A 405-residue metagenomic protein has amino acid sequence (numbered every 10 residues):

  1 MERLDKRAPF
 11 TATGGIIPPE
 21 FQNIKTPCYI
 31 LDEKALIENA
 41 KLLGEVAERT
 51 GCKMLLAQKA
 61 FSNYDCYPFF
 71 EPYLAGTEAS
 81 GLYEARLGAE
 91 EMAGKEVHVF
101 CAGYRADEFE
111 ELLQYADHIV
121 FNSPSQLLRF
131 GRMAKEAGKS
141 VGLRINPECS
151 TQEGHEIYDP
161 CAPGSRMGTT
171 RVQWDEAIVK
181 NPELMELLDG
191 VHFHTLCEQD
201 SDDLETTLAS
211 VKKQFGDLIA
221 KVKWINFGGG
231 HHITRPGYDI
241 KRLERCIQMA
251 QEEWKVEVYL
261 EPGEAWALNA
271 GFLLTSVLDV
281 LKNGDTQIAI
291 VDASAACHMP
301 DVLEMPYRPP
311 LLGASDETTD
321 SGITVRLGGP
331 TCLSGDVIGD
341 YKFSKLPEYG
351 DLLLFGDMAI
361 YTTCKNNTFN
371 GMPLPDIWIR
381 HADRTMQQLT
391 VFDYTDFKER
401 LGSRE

Functional and structural regions predicted by a protein language model:
M1-I16: Acidic, low-complexity proline/glycine-rich segments
A12-G94, F100-Y104, E108, S294 (+3 more regions): N-terminal capping/small domains of soluble enzymes
C52-W224: Active-site-proximal beta-alpha core segment in soluble small-molecule metabolic enzymes
A57, T195-L196, I225-T234, P262-A265: Glycine-rich beta-strand-to-loop/alpha-helix junction loops that act as flexible
C149-T151, C197, I233, W266 (+1 more regions): Feature marks short, surface-exposed loop/turn motifs that line or immediately flank catalytic pockets and channel
D200-K221, H232-V258: Extended, folded domain segments that form the structural surfaces/walls around functional sites
C246, E257, P262-E405: Charged (often Lys/Glu-rich) extended helix/loop segments that serve as interaction or gating elements
